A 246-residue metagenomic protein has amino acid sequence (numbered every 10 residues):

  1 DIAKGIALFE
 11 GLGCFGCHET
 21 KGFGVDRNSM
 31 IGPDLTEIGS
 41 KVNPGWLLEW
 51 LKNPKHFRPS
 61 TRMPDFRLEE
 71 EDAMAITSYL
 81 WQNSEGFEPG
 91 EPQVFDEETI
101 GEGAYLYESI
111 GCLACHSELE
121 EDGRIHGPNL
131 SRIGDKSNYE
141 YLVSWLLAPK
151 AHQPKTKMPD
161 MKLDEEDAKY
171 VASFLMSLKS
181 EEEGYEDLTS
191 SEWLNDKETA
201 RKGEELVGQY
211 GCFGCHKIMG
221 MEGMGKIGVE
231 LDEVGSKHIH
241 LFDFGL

Functional and structural regions predicted by a protein language model:
D1, G24-E85, E121-E182, E222-L246: Extracytoplasmic electron-transfer domains, predominantly the class I c-type cytochrome c fold
D1-F9, N83-Y107, K179-V207: Electrostatic cytochrome c docking/interface patches
D1-I2, H18-E19, I76-T77, G90 (+3 more regions): Substrate/cofactor-recognition hotspot
I6, R27, D65, F95 (+4 more regions): Replace "in large, NTP-powered and nucleic-acid-processing enzymes" with "in large, NTP-powered factors and other
L8-F9, C14, L35, I76 (+4 more regions): A compositionally biased, intrinsically disordered/low-complexity signal enriched for hydrophobic/aromatic residues
E10-G16, K21, R62, D72 (+7 more regions): Short pre-active-site segment immediately N-terminal to redox-active cysteine/selenocysteine motifs in thiol-based
C14-F15, V42-P44, Q93, S137-Y139 (+2 more regions): A short linear-motif detector with a strong N-terminal bias
